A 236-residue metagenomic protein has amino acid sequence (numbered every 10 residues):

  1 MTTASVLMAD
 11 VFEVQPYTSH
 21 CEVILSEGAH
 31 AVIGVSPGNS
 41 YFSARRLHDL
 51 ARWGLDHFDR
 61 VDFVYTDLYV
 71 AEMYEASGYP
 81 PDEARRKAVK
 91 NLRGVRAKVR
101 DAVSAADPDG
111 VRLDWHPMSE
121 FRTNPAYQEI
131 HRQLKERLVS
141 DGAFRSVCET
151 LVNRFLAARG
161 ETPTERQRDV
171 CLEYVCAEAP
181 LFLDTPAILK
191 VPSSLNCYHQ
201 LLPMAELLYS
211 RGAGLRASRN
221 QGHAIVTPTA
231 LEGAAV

Functional and structural regions predicted by a protein language model:
M1-V236: Compositional signal for N-terminal targeting/processing segments
